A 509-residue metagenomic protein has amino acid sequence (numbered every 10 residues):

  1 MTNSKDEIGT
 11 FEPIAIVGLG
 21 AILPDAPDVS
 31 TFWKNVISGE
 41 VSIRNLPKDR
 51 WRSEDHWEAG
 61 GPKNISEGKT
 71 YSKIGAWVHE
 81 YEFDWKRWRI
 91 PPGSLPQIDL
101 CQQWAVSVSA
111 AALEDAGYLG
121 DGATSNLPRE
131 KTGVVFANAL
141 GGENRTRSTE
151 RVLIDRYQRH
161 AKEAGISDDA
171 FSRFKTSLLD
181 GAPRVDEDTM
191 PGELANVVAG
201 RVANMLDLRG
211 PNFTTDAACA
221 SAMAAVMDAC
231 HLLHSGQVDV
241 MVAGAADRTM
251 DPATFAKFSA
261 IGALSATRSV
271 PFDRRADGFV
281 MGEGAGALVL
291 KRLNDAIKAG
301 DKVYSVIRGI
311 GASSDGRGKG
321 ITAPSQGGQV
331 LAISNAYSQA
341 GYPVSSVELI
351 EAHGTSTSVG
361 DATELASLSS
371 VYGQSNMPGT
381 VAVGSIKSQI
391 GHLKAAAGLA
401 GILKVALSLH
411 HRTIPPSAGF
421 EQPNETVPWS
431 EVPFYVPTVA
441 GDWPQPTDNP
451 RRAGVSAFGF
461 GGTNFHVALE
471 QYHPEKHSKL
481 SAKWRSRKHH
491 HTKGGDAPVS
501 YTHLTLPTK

Functional and structural regions predicted by a protein language model:
T2-V499, L504: Condensing-enzyme catalytic core of the thiolase-fold
T505-K509: A short, hydrophobic C-terminal helix/tail in secreted or cell-surface proteins
